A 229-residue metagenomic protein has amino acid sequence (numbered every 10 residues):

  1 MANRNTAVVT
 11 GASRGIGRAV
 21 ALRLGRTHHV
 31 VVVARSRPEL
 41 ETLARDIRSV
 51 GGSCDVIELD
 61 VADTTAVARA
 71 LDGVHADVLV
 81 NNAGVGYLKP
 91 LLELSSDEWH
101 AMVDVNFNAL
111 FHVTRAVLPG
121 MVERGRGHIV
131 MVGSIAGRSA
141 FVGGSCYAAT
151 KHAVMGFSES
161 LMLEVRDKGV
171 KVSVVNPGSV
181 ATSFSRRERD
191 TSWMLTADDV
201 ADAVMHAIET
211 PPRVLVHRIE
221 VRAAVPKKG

Functional and structural regions predicted by a protein language model:
S13-R14: Conserved glycine-rich cofactor-binding loop
T27-L43: Conserved glycine-rich Rossmann-like NAD(P)H-binding loop of the short-chain dehydrogenase/reductase
E58-R69, S96: The beta1-alpha1 cofactor-binding region of Rossmann-like NAD(H)/NADP(H)-dependent oxidoreductases
P90-L91, E98-H100: Substrate-binding pocket helix/loop in short-chain dehydrogenase/reductase
T114, T150: Active-site helix of classical SDR
S134: Residue(s) in the substrate-gating loop at a strand-loop-helix junction that position the organic substrate next
D167-V170, V174-V175, T182, R189-G229: C-terminal helical subdomain
